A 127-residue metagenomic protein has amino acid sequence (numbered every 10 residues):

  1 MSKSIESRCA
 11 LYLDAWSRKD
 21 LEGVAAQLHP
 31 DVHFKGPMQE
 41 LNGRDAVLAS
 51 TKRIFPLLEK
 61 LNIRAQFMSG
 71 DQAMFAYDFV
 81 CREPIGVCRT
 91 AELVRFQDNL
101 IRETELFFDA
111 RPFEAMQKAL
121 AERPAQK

Functional and structural regions predicted by a protein language model:
M1-K127: C-terminal and inter-domain tail/linker signature
